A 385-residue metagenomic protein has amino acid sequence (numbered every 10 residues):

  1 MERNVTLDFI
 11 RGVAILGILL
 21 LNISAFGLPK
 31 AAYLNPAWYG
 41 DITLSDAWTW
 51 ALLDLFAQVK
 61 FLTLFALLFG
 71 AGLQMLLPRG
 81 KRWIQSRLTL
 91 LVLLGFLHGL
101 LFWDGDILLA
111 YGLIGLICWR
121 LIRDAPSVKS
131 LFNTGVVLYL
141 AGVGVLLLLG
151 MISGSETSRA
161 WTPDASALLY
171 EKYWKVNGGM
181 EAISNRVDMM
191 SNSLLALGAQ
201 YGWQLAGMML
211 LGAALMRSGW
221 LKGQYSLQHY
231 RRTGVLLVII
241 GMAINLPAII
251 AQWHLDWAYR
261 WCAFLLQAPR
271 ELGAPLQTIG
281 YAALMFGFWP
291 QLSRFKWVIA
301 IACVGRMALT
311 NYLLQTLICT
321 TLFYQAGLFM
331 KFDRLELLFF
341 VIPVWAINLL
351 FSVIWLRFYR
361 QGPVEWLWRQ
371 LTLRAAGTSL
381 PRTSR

Functional and structural regions predicted by a protein language model:
M1-F69: N-terminal signal-anchor module of multipass membrane proteins
D41-L53, G178-S193, D256-Q267: Juxtamembrane membrane-water interface segments that cap and precede transmembrane helices
T63-P78, L109-I122, Q200-G223, G273-S293: Specific transmembrane alpha-helix
M75, R79-L148: Internal alpha-helical transmembrane segments
G80-R82, R120-T134, A214-L236: Solvent-exposed interhelical
T134-L215: Long hydrophobic alpha-helical segments that form multi-pass transmembrane helix bundles in integral membrane proteins
L205, Y259-F358: Alpha-helical transmembrane segments of multi-pass integral membrane proteins
R360-R385: Membrane-proximal cytoplasmic C-terminal regulatory module of class A 7TM GPCRs
